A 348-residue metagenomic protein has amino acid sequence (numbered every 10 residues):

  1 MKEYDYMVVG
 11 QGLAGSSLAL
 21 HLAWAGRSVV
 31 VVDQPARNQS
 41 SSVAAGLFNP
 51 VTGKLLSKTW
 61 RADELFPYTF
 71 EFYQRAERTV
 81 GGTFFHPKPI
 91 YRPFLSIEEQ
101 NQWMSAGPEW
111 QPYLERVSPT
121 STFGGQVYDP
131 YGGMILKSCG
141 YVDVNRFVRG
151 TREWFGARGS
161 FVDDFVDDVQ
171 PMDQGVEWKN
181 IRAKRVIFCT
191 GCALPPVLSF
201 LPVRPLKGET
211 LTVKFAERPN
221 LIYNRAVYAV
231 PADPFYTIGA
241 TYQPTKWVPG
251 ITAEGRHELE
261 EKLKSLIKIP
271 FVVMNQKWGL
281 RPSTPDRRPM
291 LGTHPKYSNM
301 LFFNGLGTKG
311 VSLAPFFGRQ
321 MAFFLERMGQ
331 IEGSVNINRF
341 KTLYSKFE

Functional and structural regions predicted by a protein language model:
K2-A14: Beta1/beta-strand and adjacent pyrophosphate-binding region of the FAD-binding site in flavoprotein oxidoreductases
M7-V9, I181-A193, G318: Short hydrophobic core segments
A14-A25, Q34, S42, L47 (+3 more regions): Active-site substrate-recognition segment that forms the wall of the catalytic cavity or substrate channel
L47-G125, P130: Dinucleotide-binding Rossmann-like beta1-alpha1 core, especially the glycine-rich loop that anchors the ADP
K54, G82-R92, R116-E153, D163 (+2 more regions): Helix-loop-beta segment of a Rossmann-like dinucleotide-binding subdomain
L56-Y68, M134-G150, G250-E254, S312: Short beta-strand to alpha-helix junction loop
M134-R185, C189: Helical element adjacent to the flavin cofactor pocket in flavoenzyme catalytic cores
N275-E348: C-terminal catalytic lobe of FAD-dependent flavoproteins
